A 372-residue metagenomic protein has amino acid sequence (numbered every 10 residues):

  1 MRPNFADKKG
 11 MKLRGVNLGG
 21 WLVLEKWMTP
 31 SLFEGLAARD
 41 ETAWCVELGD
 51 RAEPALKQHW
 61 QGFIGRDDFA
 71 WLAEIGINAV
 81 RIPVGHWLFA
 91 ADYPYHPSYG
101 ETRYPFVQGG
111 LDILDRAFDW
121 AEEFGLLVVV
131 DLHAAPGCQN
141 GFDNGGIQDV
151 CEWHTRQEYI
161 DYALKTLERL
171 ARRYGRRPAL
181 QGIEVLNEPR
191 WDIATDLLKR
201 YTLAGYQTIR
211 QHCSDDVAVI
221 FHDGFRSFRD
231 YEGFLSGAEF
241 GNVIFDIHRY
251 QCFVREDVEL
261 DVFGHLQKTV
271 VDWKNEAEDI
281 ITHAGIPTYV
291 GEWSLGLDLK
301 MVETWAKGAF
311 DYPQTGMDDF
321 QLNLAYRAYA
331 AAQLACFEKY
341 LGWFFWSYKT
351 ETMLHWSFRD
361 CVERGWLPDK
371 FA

Functional and structural regions predicted by a protein language model:
M1-I77: N-terminal carbohydrate-binding accessory modules
R2-A6, G10-G15, K26, A38 (+4 more regions): Active-site region of glycoside hydrolase catalytic domains
L24, L88-Y93, C138: Short active-site-adjacent helix-start/loop capping segments
P30-P54, C151, L299-N323: A solvent-exposed, charged loop/short amphipathic helix patch at secondary-structure junctions
P54, Q58-V80, A90, Y95-A134 (+2 more regions): An active-site-proximal structural segment forming one wall of the substrate-binding cleft that immediately precedes
G85: Mobile, glycine-rich extracellular loop/lid and propeptide segments that shape or gate substrate/ligand access
T315-G316, F320-L334, Y340: C-terminal structured domain segments
